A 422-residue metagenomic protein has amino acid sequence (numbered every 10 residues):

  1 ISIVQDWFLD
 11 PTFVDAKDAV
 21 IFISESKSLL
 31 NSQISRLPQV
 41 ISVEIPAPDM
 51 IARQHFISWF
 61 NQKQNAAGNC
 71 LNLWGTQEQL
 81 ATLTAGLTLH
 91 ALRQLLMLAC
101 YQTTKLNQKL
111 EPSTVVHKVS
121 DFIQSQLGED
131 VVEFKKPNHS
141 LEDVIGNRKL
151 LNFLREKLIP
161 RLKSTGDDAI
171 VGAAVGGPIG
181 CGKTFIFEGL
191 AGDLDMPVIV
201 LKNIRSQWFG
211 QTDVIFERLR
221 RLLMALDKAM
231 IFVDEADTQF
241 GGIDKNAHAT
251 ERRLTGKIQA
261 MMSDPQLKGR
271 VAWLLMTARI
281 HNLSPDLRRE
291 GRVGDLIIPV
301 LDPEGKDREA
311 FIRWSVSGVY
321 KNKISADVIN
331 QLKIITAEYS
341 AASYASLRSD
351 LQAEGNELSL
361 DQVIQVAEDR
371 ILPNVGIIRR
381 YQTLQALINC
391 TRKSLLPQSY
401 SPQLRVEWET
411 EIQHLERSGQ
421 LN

Functional and structural regions predicted by a protein language model:
I1-Q64, H139-N330: Walker A/P-loop NTP-binding motif of AAA+ ATPase domains
S2-I3, T12, T76, T82-T84 (+14 more regions): Residue-identity detector for threonine
S35-L37, W59, K63-T104: N-terminal accessory nucleic-acid engagement/regulatory domains that precede and modulate ATP-driven motor cores
Q64-A67, T104-Q108, N152, K183 (+1 more regions): Polar low-complexity intrinsically disordered regions
T82-A85, H90-V144, G305-N422: C-terminal alpha-helical "lid" subdomain
